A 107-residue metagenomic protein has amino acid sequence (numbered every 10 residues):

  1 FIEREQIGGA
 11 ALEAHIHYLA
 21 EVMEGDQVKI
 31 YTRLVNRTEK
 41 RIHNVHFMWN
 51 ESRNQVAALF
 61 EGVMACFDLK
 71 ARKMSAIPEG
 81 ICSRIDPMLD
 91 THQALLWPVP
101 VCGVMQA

Functional and structural regions predicted by a protein language model:
F1-L19: N-terminal first-folded block
A11-E13, K29, H43: Short coil/loop residues immediately preceding or within conserved phosphate-binding loops of NTP-utilizing enzyme
H17, Y31-R33: Short, surface-exposed charged micro-motifs
V22-Q27, L34-A107: HotDog/MaoC-like acyl-thioester-processing domains
